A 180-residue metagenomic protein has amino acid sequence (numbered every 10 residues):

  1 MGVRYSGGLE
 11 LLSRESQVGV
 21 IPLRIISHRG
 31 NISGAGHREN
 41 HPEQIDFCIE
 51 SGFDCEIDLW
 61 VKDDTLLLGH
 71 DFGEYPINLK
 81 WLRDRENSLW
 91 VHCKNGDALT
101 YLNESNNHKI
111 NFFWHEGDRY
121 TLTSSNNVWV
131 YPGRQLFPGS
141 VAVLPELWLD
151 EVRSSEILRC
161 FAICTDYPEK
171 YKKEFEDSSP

Functional and structural regions predicted by a protein language model:
S6-G8: Intrinsic disorder/low-complexity segments
L11-L12, V18-P180: Phosphate-group recognition and catalysis centered on beta-loop-alpha active-site segments
